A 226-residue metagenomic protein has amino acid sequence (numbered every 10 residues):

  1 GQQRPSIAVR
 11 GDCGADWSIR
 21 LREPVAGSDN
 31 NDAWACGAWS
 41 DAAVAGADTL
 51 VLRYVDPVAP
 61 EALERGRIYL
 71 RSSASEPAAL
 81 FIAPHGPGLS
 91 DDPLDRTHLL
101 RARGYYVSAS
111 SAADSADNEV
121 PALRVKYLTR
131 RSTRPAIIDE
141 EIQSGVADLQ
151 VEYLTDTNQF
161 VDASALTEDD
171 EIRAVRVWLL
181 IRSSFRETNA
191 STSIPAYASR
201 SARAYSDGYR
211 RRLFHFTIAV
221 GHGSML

Functional and structural regions predicted by a protein language model:
G1-A174, W178, S184-R210, L226: N-terminal pilin/flagellin-like segments and related low-complexity appendage regions
A219-S224: Short beta-strand-to-coil "C-cap" segments at the C-terminal boundary of structured domains/repeats, marking
